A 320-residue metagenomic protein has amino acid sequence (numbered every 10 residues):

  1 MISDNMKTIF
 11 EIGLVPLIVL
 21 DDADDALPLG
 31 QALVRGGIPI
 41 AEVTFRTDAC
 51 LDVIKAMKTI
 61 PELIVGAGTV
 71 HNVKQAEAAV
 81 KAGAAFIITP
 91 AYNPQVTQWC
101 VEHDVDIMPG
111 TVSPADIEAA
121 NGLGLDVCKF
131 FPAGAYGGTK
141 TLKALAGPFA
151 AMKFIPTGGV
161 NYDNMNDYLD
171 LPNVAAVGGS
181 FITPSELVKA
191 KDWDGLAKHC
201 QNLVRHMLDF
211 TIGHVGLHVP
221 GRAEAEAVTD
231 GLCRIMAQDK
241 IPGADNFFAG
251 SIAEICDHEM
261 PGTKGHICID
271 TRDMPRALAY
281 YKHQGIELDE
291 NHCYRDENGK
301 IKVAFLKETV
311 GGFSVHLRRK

Functional and structural regions predicted by a protein language model:
M1-A82, E102, Y162, A190-R205: Conserved N-terminal beta1-alpha1 strand-loop-helix module at the mouth
N5-V19, V204-T229, G262-I269: N-terminal beta-strand motif that seeds the catalytic metal site of vicinal oxygen chelate
L17-V19, I40-T47, I64-H71, A84-Y92 (+3 more regions): Catalytic beta/alpha-barrel core
L29, N72-A82, A115-L123, V160-A176: Catalytic cores of alpha/beta
L29, R46-D48, G216-E254, A277 (+2 more regions): Core segments of cupin and vicinal oxygen chelate
V34-P39, I60-L63, V80-I87, E102-M108 (+3 more regions): Glycine-enriched alpha-helix->loop->beta-strand junction motifs that scaffold or abut catalytic
F86, P90-V96, K129-T139, N173-G195: Glycine-rich phosphate-binding active-site loops on the catalytic face of alpha/beta enzymes
I252-D257, K282-K320: Vicinal oxygen chelate
